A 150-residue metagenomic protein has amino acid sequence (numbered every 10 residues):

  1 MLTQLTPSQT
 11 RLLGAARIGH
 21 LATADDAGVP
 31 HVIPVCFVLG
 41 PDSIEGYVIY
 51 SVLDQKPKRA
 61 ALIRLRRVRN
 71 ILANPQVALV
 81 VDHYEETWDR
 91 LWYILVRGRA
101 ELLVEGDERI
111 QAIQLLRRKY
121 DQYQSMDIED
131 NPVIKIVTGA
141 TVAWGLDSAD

Functional and structural regions predicted by a protein language model:
M1-A22: Short, basic/aromatic recognition patches
M1-Q4, L62, Y84-D150: Charged, gly/pro-rich active-site loop segments
Q9, I63-N70, R109-A112: Amphipathic alpha-helical interface surfaces
R17-G19, H31-I33, E45-Y47, A73-V77 (+2 more regions): A generic structural signal for short beta-strands and their flanking turns/coil linkers
T23, L53, V137-A140: Short, structured patches in soluble enzyme cores that scaffold and shape functional sites
A24-A27, L95: Short, acidic, Ser/Thr-enriched surface-loop or helix-capping motifs
D26-P30, T87-D89: Short glycine/serine/proline-enriched coil/turn segments at secondary-structure junctions
V38-V81: A short mixed-secondary-structure module that forms the rim of ligand-binding clefts
